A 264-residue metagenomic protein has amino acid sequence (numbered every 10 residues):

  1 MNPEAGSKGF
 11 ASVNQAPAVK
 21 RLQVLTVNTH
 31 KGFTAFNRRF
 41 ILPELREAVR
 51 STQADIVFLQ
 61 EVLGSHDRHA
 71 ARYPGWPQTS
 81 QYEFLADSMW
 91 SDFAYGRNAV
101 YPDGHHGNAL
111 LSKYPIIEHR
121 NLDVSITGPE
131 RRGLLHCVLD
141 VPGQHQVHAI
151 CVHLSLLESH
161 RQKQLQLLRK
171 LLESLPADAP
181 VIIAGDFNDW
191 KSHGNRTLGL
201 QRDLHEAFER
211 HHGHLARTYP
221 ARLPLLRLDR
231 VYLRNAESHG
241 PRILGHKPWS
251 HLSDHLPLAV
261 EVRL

Functional and structural regions predicted by a protein language model:
M1-S12, N121, V138-L139, E158 (+2 more regions): Metal-dependent phosphoester-hydrolase catalytic domains
M1-S88, V100-H105, Q166, L264: N-terminal, active-site-proximal structural segment of metallo-dependent hydrolase catalytic domains
V13-V24, H106-N108, S112-I117, E130-C151 (+1 more regions): Beta-strand-turn-beta hairpins that frame and shape the catalytic cleft of phosphate-ester-processing enzymes
V24-T29, A48-Y73, L111, C137 (+5 more regions): Active-site beta-strand/loop signature of hydrolases that rely on acidic residues for catalysis
K31-F36, H66-R68, N121-S125, C151-S159: Surface-exposed cleft-lining segments at the edges of enzyme active sites
W90-V124: Catalytic-core segment of enzymes that process non-peptidic bonds
P102-D103, T127-R131, E158-H160, W249-L252: Solvent-exposed loop/turn segments connecting transmembrane beta-strands in outer-membrane beta-barrel proteins
